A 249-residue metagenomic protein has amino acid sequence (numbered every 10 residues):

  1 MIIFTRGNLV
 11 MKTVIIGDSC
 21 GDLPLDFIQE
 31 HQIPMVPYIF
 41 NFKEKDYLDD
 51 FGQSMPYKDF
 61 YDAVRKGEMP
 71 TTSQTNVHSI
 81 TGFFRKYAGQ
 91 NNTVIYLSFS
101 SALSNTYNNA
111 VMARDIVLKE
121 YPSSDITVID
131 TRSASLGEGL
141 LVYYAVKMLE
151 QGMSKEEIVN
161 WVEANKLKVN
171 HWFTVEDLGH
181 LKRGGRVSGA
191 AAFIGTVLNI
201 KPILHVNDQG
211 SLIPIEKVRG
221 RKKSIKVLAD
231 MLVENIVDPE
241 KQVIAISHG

Functional and structural regions predicted by a protein language model:
M1-V10: Short, Lys/Arg-enriched N-terminal segments with co-localized hydrophobic residues within the first ~10-30 amino acids
V10, A88-Q90, V237-P239: Flexible, charged surface loops at secondary-structure boundaries
T13, N92-Y96, Q242-I244: Generic beta-sheet signal
V14-T75, S79: N-terminal glycine-rich anion-binding loop in soluble enzyme alpha/beta folds
C20-I28, I33-N41, A102-T106, A110-D115 (+4 more regions): Mixed-charge interfacial surface used for oligomerization/domain docking and macromolecular partner engagement
S54-Y61, F84, G89, I116: A short glycine/small-residue-enriched secondary-structure motif
R65-L103, N108-M112, V159: Glycine-rich phosphate- or other oxyanion-binding loops that anchor nucleotides, phosphorylated ligands
N91-Y96, K119-I129: Glycine/charged-rich beta-loop-alpha catalytic/anionic-binding loops adjacent to active sites
